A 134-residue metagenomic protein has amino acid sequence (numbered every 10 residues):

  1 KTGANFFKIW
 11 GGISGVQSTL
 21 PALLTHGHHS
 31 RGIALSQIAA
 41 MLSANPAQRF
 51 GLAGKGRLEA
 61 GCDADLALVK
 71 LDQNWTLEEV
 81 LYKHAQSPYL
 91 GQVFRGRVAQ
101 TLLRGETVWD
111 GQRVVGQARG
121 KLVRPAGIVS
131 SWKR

Functional and structural regions predicted by a protein language model:
K1-Q73: His/Asp/Glu-enriched, well-ordered alpha-helical/loop segment that forms or immediately abuts the divalent-metal
T2-K8, A60-V123: C-terminal cap of metal-dependent C-N hydrolases
P21-G32, R95-T107, R134: Low-complexity, flexible helical/coil segments
L122-R134: Short, solvent-exposed cationic patches
